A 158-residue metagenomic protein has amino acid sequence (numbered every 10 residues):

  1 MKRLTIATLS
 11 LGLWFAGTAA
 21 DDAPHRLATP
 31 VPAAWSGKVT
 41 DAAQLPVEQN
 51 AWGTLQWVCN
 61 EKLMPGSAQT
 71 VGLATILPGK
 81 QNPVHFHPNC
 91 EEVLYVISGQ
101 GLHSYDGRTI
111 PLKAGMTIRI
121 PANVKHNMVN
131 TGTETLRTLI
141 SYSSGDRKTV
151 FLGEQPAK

Functional and structural regions predicted by a protein language model:
M1-L4: Positively charged n-region of N-terminal signal peptides that target proteins for export
A7-A16: Bacterial N-terminal signal peptides
A19-A68, P83, T149-K158: A short, N-terminal "cap"/entry segment at the start of jelly-roll beta-barrel domains of the cupin/DSBH fold
G66, A122-R147: Ligand-binding loop in jelly-roll beta-barrel domains
L73-L77, F86-H103, S141-S143: Short, conserved beta-strand element in jelly-roll/cupin
P83-H87, V129-T131: Short histidine-centered beta-strand/loop micro-motifs that create catalytic or ligand/metal-coordination sites
R108-A122: Short acidic-glycine-tyrosine-enriched beta hairpin
